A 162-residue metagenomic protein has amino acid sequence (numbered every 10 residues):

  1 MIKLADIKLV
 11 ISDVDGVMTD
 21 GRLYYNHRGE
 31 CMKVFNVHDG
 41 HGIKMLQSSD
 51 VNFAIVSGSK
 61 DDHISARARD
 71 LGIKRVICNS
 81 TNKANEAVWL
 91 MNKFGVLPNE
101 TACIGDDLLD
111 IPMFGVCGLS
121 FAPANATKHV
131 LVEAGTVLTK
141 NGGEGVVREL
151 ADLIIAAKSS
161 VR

Functional and structural regions predicted by a protein language model:
M1-N82: Alpha-helical substrate-recognition element adjacent to the catalytic core
M32-K33, A84-R162: Mg2+-dependent phosphoryl-transfer enzymes with acidic/Ser/Thr/Gly-rich catalytic loops
